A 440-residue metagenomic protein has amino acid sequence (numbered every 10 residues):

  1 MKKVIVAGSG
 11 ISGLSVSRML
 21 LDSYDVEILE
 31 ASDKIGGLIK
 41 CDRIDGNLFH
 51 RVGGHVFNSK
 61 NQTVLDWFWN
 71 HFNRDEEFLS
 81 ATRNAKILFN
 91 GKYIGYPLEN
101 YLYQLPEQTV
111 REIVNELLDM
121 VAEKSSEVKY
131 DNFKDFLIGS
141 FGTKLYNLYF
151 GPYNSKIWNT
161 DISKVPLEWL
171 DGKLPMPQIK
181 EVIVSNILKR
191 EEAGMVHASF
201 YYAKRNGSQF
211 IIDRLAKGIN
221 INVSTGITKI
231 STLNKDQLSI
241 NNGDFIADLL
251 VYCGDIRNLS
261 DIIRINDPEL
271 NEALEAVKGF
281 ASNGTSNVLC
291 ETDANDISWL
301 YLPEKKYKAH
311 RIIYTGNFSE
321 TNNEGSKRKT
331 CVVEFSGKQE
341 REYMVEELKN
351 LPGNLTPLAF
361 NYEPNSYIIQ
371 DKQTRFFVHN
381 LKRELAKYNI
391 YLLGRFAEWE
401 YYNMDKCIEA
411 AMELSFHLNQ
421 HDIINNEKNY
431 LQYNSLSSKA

Functional and structural regions predicted by a protein language model:
K2-I28: N-terminal Rossmann-like FAD-binding beta1-loop-alpha1 element of flavoenzymes
S12, K34, R257: Conserved Rossmann-like nucleotide-cofactor binding loop
L21-I44: Glycine-rich FAD pyrophosphate-binding loop
C41, P97-L98, T315-A440: Conserved flavin/dinucleotide-binding core of flavoenzymes
D45-S125: Dinucleotide-binding Rossmann-like beta1-alpha1 core, especially the glycine-rich loop that anchors the ADP
T109-L233, I246, C253: Active-site/ligand-binding neighborhood in enzyme catalytic cores
T228-Q237, N241-L351, N380: Mid-domain catalytic core of redox enzymes that form a hydrophobic substrate pocket/lid adjacent to a catalytic redox
